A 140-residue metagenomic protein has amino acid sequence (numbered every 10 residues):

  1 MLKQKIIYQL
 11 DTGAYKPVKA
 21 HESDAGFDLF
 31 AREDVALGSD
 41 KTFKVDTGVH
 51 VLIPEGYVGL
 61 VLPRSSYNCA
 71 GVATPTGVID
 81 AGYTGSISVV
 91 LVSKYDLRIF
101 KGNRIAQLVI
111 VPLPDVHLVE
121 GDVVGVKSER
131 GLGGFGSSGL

Functional and structural regions predicted by a protein language model:
M1-L140: DUTPase catalytic domain/fold
